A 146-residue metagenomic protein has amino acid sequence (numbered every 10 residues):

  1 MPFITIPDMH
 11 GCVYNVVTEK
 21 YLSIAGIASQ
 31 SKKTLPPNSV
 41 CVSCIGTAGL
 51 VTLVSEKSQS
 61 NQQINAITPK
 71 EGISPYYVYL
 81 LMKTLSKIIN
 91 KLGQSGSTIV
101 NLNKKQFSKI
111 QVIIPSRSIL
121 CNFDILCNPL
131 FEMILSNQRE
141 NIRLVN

Functional and structural regions predicted by a protein language model:
M1-P2, I114: Extended boundary segments
P2-P37, S55, S60: Sequence-specific dsDNA recognition surfaces
P7-H10, I45, S86: Short, small-residue-rich loop/turn micro-motifs
V13, A28-C44, L50-V51, E71-L80 (+1 more regions): Polybasic, glycine- and aromatic-enriched phosphate-binding surface used to engage nucleic acids
T47, L53, R117-C121: Long mid-to-C-terminal scaffolding/interaction modules that assemble large complexes
Q62-I64: Glycine- and aromatic-enriched periplasmic loops at the membrane-periplasm interface of multi-pass inner-membrane
G72-I73, Y77-L80, T84-K91, S95-V100 (+1 more regions): Amphipathic alpha-helical coiled-coil/heptad-repeat segments
